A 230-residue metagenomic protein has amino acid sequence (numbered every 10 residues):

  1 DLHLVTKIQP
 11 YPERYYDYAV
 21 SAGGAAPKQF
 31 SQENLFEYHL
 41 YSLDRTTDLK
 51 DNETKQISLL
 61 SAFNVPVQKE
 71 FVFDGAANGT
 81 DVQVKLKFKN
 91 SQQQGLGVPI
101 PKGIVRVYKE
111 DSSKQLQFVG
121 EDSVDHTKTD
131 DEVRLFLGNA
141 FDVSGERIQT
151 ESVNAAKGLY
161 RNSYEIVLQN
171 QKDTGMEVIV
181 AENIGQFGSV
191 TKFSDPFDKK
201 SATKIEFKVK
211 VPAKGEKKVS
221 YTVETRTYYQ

Functional and structural regions predicted by a protein language model:
D1-Q230: Long, intrinsically disordered, low-complexity accessory segments associated with secretion and vesicular trafficking
